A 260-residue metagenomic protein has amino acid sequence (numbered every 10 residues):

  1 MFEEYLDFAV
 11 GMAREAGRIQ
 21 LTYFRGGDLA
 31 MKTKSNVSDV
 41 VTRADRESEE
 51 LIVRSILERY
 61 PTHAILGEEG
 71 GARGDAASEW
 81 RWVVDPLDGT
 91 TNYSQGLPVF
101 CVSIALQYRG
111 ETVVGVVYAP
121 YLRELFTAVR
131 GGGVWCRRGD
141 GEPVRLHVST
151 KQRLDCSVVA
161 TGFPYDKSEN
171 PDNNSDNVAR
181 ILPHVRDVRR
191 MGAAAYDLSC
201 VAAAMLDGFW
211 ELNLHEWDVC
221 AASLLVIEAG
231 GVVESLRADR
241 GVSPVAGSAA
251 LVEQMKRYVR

Functional and structural regions predicted by a protein language model:
M1-G11, D176-P183, Y196-R260: Oxyanion/phosphate-interacting regions
M1-L87: N-terminal subdomain of lithium-sensitive/metallo-dependent phosphomonoesterases centered on the IMPase/IPPase/PAP
Q20, G89-T90, V159, V201 (+1 more regions): Buried hydrophobic positions in well-ordered alpha/beta secondary-structure cores of metabolic enzymes
D28-K32, V185-R189, V233-E234: Short secondary-structure junctions
K34, E68, M191-A193, L236: Conserved beta-strand termini and adjacent loop/short-helix elements that scaffold enzyme active sites in alpha/beta
R54, E58, L66, R73-E142 (+2 more regions): Active-site-adjacent structural elements in enzyme catalytic cores
A76-W80, L154, A202-M205: A short, glycine/Asx- and small/polar-enriched loop/turn that sits immediately N-terminal to a beta-strand
A105-D197, G241-R260: Acidic beta-strand-loop-alpha-helix segment within the catalytic core of divalent metal-dependent phosphate-processing
